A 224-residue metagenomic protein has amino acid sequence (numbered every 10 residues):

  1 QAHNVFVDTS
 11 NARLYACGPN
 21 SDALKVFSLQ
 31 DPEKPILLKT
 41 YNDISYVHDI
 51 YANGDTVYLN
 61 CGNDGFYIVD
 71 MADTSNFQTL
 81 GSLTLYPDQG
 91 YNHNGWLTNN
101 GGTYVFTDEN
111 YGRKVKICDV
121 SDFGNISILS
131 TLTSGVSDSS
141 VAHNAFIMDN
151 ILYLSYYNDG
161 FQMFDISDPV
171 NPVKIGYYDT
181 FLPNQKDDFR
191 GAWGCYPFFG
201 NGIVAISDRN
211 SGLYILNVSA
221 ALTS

Functional and structural regions predicted by a protein language model:
Q1-S224: Feature marking well-ordered beta-strand scaffolds used for ligand recognition
